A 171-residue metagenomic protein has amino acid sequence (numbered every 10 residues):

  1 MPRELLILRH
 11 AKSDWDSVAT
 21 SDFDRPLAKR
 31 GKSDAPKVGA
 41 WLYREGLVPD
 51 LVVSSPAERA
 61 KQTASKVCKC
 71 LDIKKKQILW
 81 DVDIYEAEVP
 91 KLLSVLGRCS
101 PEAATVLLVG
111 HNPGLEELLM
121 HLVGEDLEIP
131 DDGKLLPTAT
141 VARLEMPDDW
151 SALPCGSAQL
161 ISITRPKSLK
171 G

Functional and structural regions predicted by a protein language model:
P2-D83, H121, L127-E128, L136: Active-site-proximal alpha-helix that buttresses catalytic centers in soluble enzyme cores
L5, T105-L107, V141: Residue-level preference for the first positions of well-ordered beta-strands
E45-L47, C99-A104: Glycine-rich phosphate-binding loop signature in dinucleotide/nucleotide-binding domains
D50-C70, E145-G171: Conserved histidine-centered catalytic loops in small-molecule metabolism enzymes
I84-S100: Short phosphate-binding loop-to-helix
A103-L122: A glycine-rich beta-strand to alpha-helix segment that forms a phosphate/ribose-binding loop at ligand/cofactor sites
V123-I161: Domain-level recognition of soluble alpha/beta enzyme cores, biased toward histidine phosphatases/phosphomutases
